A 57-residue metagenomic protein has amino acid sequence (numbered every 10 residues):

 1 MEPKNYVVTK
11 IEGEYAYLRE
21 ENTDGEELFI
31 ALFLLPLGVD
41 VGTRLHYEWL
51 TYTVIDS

Functional and structural regions predicted by a protein language model:
M1-G13: Structural detector for short beta-strands of small beta-barrel domains
P3-N5, E27-F29, R44: Well-ordered beta-strand positions in beta-sheet-rich domains
E14-L18: Short aromatic-glycine-enriched beta-strand elements
G25-L37: Beta-strand/loop nucleic-acid-binding surfaces
L34-H46: Short nucleic-acid-contacting surface segments enriched for D/E, G, S/T with interspersed K/R
L50-S57: Short, Lys/Arg- and Gly-enriched loop/turn segments at beta-strand edges
